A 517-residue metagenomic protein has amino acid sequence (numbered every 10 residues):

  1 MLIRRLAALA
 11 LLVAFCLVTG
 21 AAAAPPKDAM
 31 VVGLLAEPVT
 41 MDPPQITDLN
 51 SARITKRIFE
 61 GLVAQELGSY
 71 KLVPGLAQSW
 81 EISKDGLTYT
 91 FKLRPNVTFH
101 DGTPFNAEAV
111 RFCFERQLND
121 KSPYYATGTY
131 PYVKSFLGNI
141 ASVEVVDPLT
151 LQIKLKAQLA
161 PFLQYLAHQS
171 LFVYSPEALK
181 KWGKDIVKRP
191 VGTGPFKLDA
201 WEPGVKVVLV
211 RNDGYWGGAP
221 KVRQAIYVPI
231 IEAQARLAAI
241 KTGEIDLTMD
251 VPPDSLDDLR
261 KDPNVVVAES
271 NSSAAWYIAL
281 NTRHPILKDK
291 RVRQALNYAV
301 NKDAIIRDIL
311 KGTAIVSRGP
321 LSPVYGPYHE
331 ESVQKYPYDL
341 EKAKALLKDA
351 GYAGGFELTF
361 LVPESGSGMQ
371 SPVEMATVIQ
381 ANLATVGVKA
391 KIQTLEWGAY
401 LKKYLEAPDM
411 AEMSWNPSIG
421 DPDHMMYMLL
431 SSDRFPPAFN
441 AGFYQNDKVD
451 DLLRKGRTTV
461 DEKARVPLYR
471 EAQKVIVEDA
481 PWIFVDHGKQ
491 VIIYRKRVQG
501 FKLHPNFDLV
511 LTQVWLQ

Functional and structural regions predicted by a protein language model:
P25, Q78-P123, Q152, A239 (+1 more regions): Aromatic- and charge-enriched surface segment that lines or borders ligand/interaction sites
V32, P203, K348-I419, E462: Ligand/substrate-recognition segments at binding pockets and active sites
G33-K84, E115, S122, R189-G192: N-terminal lobe/hinge region of extracytoplasmic solute-binding protein
E66-L67, P148, L159-P220, Q224 (+3 more regions): Gly/Pro-rich hinge or "lid" segments in bacterial periplasmic/extracellular proteins
K92, R111, T129-E177: Surface-exposed binding/hinge segments that line and control ligand-binding clefts or catalytic entry sites
N212-D258, K389: Ligand-site clamp/hinge motif
V316-D349, S367-E374: Structural transition elements
T385-L401, E406, Y427-R495, Q517: Extracytoplasmic/peripheral linker and loop segments enriched in polar/acidic and small residues with frequent Thr/Pro
